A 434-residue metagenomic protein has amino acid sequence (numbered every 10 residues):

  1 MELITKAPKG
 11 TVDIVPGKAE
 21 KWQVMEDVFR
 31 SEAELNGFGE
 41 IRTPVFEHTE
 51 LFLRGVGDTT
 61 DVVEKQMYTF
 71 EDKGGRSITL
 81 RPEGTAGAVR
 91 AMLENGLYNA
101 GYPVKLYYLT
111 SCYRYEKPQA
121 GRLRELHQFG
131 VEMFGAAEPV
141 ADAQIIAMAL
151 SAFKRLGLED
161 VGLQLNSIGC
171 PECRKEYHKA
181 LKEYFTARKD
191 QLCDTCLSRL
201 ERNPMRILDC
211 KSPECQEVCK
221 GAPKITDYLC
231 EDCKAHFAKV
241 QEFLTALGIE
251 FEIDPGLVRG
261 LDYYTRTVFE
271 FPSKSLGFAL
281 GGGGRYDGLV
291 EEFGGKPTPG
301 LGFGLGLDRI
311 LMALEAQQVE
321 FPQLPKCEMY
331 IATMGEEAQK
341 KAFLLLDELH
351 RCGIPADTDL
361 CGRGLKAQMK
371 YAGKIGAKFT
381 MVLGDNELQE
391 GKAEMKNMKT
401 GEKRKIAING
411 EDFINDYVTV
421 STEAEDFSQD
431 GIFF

Functional and structural regions predicted by a protein language model:
M1-F434: TRNA-recognition modules of translation machinery and tRNA-sensing kinases, especially anticodon-binding
